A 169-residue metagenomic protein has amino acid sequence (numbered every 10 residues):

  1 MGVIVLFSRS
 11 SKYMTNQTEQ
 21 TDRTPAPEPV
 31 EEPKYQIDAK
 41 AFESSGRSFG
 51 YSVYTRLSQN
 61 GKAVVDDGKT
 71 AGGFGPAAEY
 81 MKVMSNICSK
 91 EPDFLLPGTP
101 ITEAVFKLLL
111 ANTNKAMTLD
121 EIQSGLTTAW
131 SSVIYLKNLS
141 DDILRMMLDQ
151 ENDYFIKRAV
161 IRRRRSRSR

Functional and structural regions predicted by a protein language model:
V3-V5: Acidic, Ala/Val/Gly-enriched low-complexity intrinsically disordered segments
F7, Y13-G75: Eukaryotic partner-binding/assembly regions in large regulatory complexes
P25-P29, K34-I37, F49, A78-E91 (+2 more regions): Charged low-complexity interaction tracts in eukaryotic proteins
N60-N114: Short basic alpha-helical hairpin corresponding to helix-turn-helix/winged-helix-like nucleic-acid-binding
T102, F106-L109, L126, W130 (+1 more regions): Amphipathic alpha-helical interface segments used for dimerization/assembly
T118-T127: A short acidic, leucine-rich amphipathic alpha-helix
T127-L139: Short, basic interhelical loop/turn and adjoining N-cap of the next helix at nucleic-acid- or acidic-partner-contacting
